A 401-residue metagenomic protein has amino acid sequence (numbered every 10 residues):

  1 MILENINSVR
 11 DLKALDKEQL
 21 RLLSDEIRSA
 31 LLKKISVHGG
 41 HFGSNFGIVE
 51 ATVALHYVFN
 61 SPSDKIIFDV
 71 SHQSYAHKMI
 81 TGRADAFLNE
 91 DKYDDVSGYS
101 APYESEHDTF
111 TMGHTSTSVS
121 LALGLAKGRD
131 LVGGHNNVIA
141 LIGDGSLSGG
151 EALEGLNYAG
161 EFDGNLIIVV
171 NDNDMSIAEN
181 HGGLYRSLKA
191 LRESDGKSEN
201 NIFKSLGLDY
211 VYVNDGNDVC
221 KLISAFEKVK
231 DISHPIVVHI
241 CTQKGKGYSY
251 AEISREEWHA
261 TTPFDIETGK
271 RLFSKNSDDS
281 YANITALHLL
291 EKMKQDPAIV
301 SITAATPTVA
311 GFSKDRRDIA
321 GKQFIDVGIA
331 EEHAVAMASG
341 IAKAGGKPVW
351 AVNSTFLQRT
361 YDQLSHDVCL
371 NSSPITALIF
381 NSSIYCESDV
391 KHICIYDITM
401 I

Functional and structural regions predicted by a protein language model:
M1-T81, K204-S205, Y210-V219, I236-H239: N-terminal amphipathic, basic-rich helices that act as targeting or association modules
I2-S8, A30-K34, V96-T109, V138 (+5 more regions): Gly-rich Lys/Arg/Thr-decorated short loops/hinges at beta-loop-alpha junctions or inter-strand turns that position
H41-F162, I299, A304, F312-K314: Cofactor-binding active-site loop characterized by glycine-rich and histidine/acidic residues
K65, Y248-Q358, Q363-S373: Non-catalytic terminal/interface segments that mediate subunit docking, oligomerization, and allosteric communication
V70-Y75, I142-G149, V170-S176, G216-N217 (+5 more regions): Acidic, glycine-rich active-site loops and adjacent beta-strand->loop/helix elements that engage anionic groups
A76-G82, L147-L156, N171, A178-G183 (+9 more regions): Short acidic, glycine/serine/threonine-rich loops at helix termini
A84-Y99, G160-A178, C369-S382, I398-M400: A glycine-rich helix N-cap at a beta->alpha junction
D108-D278, A282-L287, Q295: Glycine-rich ThDP/TPP pyrophosphate-binding loop and its adjacent helix/strand module within ThDP-dependent enzymes
